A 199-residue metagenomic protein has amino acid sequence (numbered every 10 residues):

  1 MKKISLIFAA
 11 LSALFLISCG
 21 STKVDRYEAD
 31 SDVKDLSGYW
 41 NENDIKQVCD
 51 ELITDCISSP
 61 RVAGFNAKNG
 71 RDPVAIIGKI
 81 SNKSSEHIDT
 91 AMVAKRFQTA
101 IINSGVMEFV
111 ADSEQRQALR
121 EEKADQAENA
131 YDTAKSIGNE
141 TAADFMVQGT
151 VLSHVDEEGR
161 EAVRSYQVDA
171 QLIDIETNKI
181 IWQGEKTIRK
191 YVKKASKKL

Functional and structural regions predicted by a protein language model:
M1-F8: Bacterial N-terminal signal peptides that target proteins for export
F15-S18: C-terminal motif of bacterial Sec signal peptides marking the signal peptidase cleavage site
G20-K23: Bacterial signal peptide processing site
Y27-E51: Post-signal peptide N-terminal segment of mature Sec-exported envelope proteins
D50-E128, T177-Q183: N-terminal segment of the mature soluble domain
E51-C56, V74-I80, E128-E157: A short, hydrophobic beta-strand-centered structural micro-motif
D169-L172, K179-I180: C-terminal binding/interaction regions
I188-K190: A short acidic/small-residue loop/turn micro-motif
